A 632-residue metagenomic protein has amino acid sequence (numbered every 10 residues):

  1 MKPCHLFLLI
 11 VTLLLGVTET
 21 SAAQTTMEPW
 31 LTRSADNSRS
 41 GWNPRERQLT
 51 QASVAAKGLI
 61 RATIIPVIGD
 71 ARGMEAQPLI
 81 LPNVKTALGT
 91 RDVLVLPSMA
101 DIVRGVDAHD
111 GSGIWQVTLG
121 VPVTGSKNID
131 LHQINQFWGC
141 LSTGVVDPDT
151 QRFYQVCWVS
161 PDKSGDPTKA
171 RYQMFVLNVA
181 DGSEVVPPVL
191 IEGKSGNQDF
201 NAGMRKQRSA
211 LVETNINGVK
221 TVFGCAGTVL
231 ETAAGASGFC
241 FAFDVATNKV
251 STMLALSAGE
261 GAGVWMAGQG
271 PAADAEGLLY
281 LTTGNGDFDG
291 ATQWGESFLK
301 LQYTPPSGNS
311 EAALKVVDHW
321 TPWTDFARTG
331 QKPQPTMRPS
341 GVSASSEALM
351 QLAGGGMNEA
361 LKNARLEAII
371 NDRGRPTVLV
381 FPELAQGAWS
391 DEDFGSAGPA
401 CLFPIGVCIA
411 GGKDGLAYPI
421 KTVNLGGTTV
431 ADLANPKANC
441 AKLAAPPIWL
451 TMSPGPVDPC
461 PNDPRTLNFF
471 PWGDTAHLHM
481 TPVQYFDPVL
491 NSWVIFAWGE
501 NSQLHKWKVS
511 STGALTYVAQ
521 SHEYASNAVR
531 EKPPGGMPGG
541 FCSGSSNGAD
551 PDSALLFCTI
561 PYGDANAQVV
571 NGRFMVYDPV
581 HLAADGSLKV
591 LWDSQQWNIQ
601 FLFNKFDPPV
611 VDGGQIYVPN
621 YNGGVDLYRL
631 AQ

Functional and structural regions predicted by a protein language model:
H5-G16: Bacterial N-terminal signal peptides
E19-A23: Sec/Tat signal peptide C-region and signal peptidase I cleavage site
T25-M350, G354-G355, E359-N363, E367-K421 (+9 more regions): Mobile, glycine-rich extracellular loop/lid and propeptide segments that shape or gate substrate/ligand access
G411, L416-P419, V423, D432-A514: Long, well-ordered mid-to-C-terminal structural blocks that present hydrophobic/aromatic surfaces
A431, K437-P461, R465, A554-L556 (+1 more regions): Extended hydrophobic/aromatic segments used for targeting, binding, or gating
T451, G455-M480, S521-F541, A583-D612: Conserved blade-ending motifs and adjacent loop-strand segments that build the rim/top face of beta-propeller domains
L515-T516, A565, V625: Compositional signature of intrinsically disordered, low-complexity segments enriched in polar residues
